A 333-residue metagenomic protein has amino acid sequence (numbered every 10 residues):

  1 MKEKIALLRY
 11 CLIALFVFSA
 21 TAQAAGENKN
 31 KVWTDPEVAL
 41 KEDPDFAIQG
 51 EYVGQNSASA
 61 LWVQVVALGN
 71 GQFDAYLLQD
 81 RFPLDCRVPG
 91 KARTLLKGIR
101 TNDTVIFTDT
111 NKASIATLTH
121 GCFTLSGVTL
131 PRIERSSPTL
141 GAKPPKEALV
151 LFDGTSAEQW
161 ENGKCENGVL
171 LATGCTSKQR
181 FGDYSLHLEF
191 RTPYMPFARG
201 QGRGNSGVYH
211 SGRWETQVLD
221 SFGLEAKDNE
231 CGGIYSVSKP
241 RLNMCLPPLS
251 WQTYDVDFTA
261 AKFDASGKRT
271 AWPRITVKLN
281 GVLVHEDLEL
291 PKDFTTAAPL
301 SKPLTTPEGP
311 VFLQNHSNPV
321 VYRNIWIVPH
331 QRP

Functional and structural regions predicted by a protein language model:
M1-C11: Bacterial N-terminal signal peptides that target proteins for export
Y10-S19: Bacterial N-terminal signal peptides
C11, W33-D35, E308: Hydrophobic alpha-helical segments with strong N-terminal bias
A25-K29, P44, L68-G69, Y76-P333: Carbohydrate-interacting regions of secretory-pathway proteins
K29-G71, Q159-G168: Short, solvent-exposed loop/hinge segments that bridge or flank secondary-structure elements
